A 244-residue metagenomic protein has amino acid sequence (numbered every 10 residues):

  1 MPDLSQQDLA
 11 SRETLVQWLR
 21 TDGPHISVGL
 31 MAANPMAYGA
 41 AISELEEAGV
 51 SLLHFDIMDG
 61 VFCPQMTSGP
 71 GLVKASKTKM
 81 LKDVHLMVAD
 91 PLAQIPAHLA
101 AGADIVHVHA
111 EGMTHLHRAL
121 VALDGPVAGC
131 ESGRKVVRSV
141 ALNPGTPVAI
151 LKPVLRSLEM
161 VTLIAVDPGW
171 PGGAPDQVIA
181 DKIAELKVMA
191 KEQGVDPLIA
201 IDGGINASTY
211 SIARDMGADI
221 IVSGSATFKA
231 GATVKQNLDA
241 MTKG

Functional and structural regions predicted by a protein language model:
P2-A32, G39-A40: N-terminal amphipathic alpha-helix/helix-capping segment at the start of soluble metabolic enzymes
P24-L30, L53-F55, K82-L86, D104-V108 (+4 more regions): Hydrophobic faces of well-ordered beta-strands that scaffold small-molecule active sites in alpha/beta enzyme cores
Y38, L45, D56, H98 (+6 more regions): Conserved, mostly hydrophobic/aromatic
A40-S43, D90-A100, G145-L158, G203-I221: Catalytic cores of alpha/beta
A48, A101, P126, G133 (+1 more regions): Structural motif
L53-P70, V166-A174: Glycine-rich, proline-tolerant flexible connector loops at the mouths of alpha/beta enzymes
K79, A93-Q94, A103-L198: Conserved anion-binding
R214, F228-G244: C-terminal helical cap(s) of enzyme catalytic domains, especially alpha/beta-barrels
